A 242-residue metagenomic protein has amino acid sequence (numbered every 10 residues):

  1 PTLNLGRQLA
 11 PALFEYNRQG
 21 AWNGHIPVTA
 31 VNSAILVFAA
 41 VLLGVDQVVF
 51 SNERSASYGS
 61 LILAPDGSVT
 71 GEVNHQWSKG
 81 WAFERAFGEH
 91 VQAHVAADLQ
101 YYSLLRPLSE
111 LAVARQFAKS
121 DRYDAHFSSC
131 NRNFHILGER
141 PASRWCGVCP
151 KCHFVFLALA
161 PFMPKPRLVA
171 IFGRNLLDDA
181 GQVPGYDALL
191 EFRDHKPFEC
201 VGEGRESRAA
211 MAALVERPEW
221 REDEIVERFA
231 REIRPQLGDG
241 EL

Functional and structural regions predicted by a protein language model:
P1-L242: Nucleotide-activated chemistry modules centered on ATP-dependent adenylation/adenylyltransferase
